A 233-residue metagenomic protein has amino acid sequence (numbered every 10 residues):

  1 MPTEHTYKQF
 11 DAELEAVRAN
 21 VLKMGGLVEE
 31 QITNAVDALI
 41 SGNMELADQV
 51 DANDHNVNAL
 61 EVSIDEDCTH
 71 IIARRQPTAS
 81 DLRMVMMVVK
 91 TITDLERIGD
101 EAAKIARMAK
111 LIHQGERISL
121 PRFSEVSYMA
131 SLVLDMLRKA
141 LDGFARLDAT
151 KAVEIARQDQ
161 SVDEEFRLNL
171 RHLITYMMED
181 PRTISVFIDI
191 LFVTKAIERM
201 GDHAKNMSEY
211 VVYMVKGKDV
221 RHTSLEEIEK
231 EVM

Functional and structural regions predicted by a protein language model:
M1-M233: Cytosolic, long alpha-helical scaffolding segments
